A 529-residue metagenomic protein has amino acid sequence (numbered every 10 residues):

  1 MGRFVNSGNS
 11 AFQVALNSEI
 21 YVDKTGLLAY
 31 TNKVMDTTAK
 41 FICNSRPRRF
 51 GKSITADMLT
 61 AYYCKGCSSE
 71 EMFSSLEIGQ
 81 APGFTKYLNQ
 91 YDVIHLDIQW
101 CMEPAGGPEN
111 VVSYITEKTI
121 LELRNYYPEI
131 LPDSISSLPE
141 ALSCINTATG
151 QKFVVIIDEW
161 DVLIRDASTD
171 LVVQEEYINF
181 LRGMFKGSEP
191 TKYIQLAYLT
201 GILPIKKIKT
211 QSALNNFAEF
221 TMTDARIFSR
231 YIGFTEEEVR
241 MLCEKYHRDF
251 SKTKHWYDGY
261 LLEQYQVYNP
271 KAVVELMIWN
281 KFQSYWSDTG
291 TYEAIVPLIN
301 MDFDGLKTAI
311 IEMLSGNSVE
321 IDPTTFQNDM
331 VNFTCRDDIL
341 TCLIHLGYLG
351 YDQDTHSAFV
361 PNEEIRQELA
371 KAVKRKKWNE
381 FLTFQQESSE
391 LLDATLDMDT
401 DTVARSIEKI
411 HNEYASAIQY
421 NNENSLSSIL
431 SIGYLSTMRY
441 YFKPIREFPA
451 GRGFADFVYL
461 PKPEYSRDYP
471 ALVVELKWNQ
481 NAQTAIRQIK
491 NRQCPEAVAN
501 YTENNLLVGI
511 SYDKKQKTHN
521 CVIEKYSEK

Functional and structural regions predicted by a protein language model:
M1-N422, T437, Y441, I445: Phosphate-binding site recognition
L59-T60, L181-F185, F457-P461, I489-E496: Short, well-ordered amphipathic alpha-helices
C144-T149, M438-D468: Active-site metal-binding core of divalent-cation-utilizing nuclease and nuclease-like domains
V154, P470-V474, L506: Structural motif
Q174-F180, W478-P495: Mg2+/Mn2+-dependent nuclease catalytic core
D352, Y441-R446, Y465-A471, A482-A485 (+2 more regions): Extended hydrophobic-aromatic, low-complexity segments
L430, A455-P461, Y469-Q480, R492: Conserved catalytic cores of phosphodiester-cleaving nucleases, focusing on short active-site segments
A482-I486, Q493-I523: Nucleic-acid nuclease catalytic cores
